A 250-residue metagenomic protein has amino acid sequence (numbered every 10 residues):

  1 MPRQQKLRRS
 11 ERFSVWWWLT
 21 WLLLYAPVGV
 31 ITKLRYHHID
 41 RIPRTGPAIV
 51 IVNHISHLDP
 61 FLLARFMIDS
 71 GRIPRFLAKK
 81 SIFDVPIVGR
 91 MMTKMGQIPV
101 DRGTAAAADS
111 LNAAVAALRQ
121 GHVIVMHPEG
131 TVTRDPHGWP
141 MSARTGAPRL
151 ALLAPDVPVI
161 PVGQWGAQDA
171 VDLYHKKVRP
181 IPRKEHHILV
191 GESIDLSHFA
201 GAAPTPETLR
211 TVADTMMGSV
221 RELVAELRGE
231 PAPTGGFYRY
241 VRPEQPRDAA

Functional and structural regions predicted by a protein language model:
P2-R44, P86-M95: A transmembrane-helix-recognition feature enriched in membrane-embedded lipid enzymes and envelope glyco-/phospholipid
G29-V30, I42-T104: Catalytic core of membrane glycerolipid acyltransferases/transacylases, capturing the structured, soluble-facing
I42, H137-P204, F237-P243: A cross-family acyltransferase "interaction/gating" segment
P47-I49, V123-H127, I160: Residue-level preference for the first positions of well-ordered beta-strands
M91, A116, R149-L153: Hydrophobic/aromatic ligand-binding patch that stacks against planar heteroaromatic rings of cofactors or nucleotides
A114-A116, K184-G218, E222, E226: A charged, well-structured terminal subsegment
A117-A147: Catalytic-site beta-strand/loop segments enriched in glycine and acidic/polar residues
R228-A250: Short, highly charged C-terminal tails/helix-capping segments
